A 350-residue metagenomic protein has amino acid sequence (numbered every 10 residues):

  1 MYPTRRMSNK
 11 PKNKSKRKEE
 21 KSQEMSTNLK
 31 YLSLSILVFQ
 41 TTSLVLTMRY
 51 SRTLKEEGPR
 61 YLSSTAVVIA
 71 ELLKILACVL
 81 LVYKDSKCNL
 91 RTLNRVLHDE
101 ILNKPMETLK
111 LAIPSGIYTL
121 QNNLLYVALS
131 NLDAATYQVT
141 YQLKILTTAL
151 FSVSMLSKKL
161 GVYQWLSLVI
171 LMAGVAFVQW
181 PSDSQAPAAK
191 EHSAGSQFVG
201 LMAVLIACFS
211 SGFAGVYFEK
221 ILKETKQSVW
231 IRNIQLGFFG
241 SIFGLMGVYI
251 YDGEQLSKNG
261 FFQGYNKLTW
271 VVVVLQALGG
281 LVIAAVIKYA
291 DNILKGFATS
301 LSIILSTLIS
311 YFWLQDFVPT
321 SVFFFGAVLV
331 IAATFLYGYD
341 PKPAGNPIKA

Functional and structural regions predicted by a protein language model:
M1-A350: Polytopic endomembrane small-metabolite transporters, centered on the Drug/Metabolite Transporter
